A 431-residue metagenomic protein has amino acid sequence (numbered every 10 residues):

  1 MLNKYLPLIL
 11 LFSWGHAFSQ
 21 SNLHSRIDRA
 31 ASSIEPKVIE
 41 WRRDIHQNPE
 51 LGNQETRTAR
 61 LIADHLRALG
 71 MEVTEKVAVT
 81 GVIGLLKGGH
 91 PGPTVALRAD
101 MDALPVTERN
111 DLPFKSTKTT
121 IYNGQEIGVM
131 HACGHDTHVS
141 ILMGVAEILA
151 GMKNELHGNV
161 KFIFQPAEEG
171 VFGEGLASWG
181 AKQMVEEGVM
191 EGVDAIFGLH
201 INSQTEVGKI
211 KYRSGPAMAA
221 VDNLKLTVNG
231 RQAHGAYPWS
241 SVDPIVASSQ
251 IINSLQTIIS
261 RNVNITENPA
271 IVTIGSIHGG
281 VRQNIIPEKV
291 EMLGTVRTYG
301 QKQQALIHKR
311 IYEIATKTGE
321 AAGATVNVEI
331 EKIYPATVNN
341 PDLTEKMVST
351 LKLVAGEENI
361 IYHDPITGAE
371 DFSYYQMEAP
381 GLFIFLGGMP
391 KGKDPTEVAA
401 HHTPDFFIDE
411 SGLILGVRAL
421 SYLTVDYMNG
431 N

Functional and structural regions predicted by a protein language model:
M1-N22: Bacterial Sec-dependent N-terminal signal peptides
Q20-M130, S140-H157: Acidic/His- and Gly-rich active-site-bordering loop/insert found across diverse amide/peptide-bond hydrolases
I45, G84, L97, H135 (+8 more regions): Divalent metal-coordination and catalytic microenvironments
T74, A146-F162, L255-T266, N429-N431: Phosphate-handling active-site elements
T137-S214: Acidic/histidine-rich catalytic neighborhood of metal-dependent amide-processing enzymes
E191-V338, I366: Midchain, well-structured core segments that form catalytic/ion-binding scaffolds
V246, Q250-S260, E329, I333-P390: Active-site-adjacent substrate-binding region of metalloamidase/peptidase-like peptide-processing proteins
A247, T257, R261, K309 (+2 more regions): His/Asp/Glu-rich mid-to-C-terminal helical/loop segments that flank catalytic regions of hydrolases
